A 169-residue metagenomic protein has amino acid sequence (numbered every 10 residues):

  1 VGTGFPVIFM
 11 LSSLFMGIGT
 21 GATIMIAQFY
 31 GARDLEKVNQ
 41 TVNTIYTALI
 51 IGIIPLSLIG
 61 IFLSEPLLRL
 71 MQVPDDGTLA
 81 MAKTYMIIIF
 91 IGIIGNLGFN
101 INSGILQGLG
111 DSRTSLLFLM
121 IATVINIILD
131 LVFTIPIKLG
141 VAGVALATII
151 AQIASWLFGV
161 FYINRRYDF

Functional and structural regions predicted by a protein language model:
V1-P55, N96-S115: Small-residue-rich hydrophobic transmembrane alpha-helices
M10, N126-D130, W156-V160: Hydrophobic transmembrane alpha-helices of multi-pass small-molecule transporters
G17, L58, T123-I127, I153: Hydrophobic/small/kink-forming positions within alpha-helical transmembrane segments of polytopic membrane proteins
A22, L63-S64, N102, L129-D130 (+1 more regions): Hydrophobic/aromatic residues in alpha-helical transmembrane segments
I26-G92, K138-F169: Short alpha-helical transmembrane segments in multi-pass integral membrane proteins
L49, I105-L129, L146-I149: Alpha-helical transmembrane segments of multi-pass membrane transporters/permeases
M71, D75, L79, I89 (+1 more regions): Cytoplasmic helix-loop-helix junction between adjacent transmembrane helices in 12-TM secondary transporters
